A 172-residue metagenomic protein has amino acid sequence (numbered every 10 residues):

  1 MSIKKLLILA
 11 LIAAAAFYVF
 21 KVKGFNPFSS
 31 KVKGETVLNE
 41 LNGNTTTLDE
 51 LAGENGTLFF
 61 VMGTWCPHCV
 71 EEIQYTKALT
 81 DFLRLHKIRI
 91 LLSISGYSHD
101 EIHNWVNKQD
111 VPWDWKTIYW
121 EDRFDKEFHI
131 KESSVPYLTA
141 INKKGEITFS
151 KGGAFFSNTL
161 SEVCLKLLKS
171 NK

Functional and structural regions predicted by a protein language model:
K4-K21: Hydrophobic membrane-insertion alpha-helices, especially the h-region of bacterial N-terminal signal peptides
F17-E50: N-terminal "domain-start" segment that seeds a small globular fold
V32, N55, S133-V135: Short, small/polar residue-rich loop motifs at catalytic or cofactor-binding pockets
T47-V70, T76: Short active-site neighborhood of thiol/selenol oxidoreductases, capturing the structured segment around
V70-D110, D122-E127: Structural microenvironment flanking redox-active thiols in thiol-disulfide oxidoreductases
V106-K143: Short, internal strand/loop/helix patches that form the active-site neighborhood or redox-interaction surface
Y137-K172: Thiol-/selenol-based redox modules, centered on thioredoxin-like and closely related oxidoreductase domains
